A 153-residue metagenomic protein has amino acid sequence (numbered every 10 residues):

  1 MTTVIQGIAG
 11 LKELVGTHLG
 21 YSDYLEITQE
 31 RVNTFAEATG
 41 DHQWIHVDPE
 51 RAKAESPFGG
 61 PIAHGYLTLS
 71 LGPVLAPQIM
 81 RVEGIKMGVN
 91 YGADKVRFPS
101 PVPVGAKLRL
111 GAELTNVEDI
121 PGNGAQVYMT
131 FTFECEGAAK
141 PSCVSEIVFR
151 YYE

Functional and structural regions predicted by a protein language model:
M1-L14, P101-E153: HotDog/MaoC-like acyl-thioester-processing domains
T2-N90: Hot-dog-fold acyl-thioester-processing enzymes
G59, P99-S100: Short, surface-exposed secondary-structure edge patches
A93-F98: Short alpha-helix capping/helix-loop boundary micro-motifs
